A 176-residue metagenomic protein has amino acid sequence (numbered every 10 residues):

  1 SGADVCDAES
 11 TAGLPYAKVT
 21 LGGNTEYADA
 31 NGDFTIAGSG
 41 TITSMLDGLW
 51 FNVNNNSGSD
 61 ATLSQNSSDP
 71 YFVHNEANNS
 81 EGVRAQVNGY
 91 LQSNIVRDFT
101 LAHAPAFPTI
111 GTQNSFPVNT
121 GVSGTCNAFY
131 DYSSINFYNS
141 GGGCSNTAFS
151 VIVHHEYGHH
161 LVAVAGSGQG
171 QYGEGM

Functional and structural regions predicted by a protein language model:
S1-V153, Y157-M176: Zymogen propeptides/activation segments of proteases
